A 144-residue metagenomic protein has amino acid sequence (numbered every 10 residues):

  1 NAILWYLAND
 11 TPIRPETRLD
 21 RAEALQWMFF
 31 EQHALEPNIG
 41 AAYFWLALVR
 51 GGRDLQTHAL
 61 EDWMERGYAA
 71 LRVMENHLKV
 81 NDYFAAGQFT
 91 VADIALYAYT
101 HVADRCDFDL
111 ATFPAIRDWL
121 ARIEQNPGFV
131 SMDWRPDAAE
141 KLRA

Functional and structural regions predicted by a protein language model:
N1-E65, E75, Q88: GST-like domain detector, emphasizing the conserved glutathione-binding G-site in the N-terminal thioredoxin-like
A8-N9, K79, E124-Q125: Residues at helix-coil transition
T11, A47-R50, D82, A103-D107: Short amphipathic alpha-helical interaction patches enriched in hydrophobic/aromatic residues with interspersed Lys/Arg
A34, N38-Y43, F84-T112, R117-I123 (+1 more regions): GST superfamily/GST-like fold recognition
T57-M64, Y83, C106-D109: Active-site rim elements
W63-A70, W119: Alpha-helical packing segments of well-folded alpha/beta enzyme cores
M74-A85: Hydrophobic alpha-helical bundle segments that form small-molecule/ligand-binding pockets
F129-A144: Terminal-tail/helix-coil boundary detector
